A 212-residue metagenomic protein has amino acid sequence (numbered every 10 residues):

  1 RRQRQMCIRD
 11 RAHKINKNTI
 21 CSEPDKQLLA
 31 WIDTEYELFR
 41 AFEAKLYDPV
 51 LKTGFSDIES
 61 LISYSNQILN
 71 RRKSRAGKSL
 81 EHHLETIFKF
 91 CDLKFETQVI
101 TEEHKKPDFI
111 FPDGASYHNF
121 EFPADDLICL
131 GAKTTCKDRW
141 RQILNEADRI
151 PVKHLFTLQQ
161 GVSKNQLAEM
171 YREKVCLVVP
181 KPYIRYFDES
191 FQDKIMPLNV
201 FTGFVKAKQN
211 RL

Functional and structural regions predicted by a protein language model:
Q3-I8: Short, small-residue-biased leader/transition segments that mark boundaries at the very start of proteins
A12-L51: Hydrophobic alpha-helical interaction segments
A44-S60, D108-D113, K133-L144: Short, composition-biased local secondary-structure segments
D57-K105: Acidic-basic catalytic patches of nuclease active cores, encompassing PD-(D/E)XK and other metal-cofactor nuclease
F88, F109-C136, I143-N145, L155: Conserved catalytic cores of phosphodiester-cleaving nucleases, focusing on short active-site segments
I128, P151-T157, K174-L177: Hydrophobic beta-strand segments of well-ordered beta-sheets in folded domains
R141-E146, Q166-M170: A short acidic, amphipathic alpha-helical/loop segment
Q160-L212: Domain-level recognition of nuclease-like catalytic cores that cleave nucleotide substrates
